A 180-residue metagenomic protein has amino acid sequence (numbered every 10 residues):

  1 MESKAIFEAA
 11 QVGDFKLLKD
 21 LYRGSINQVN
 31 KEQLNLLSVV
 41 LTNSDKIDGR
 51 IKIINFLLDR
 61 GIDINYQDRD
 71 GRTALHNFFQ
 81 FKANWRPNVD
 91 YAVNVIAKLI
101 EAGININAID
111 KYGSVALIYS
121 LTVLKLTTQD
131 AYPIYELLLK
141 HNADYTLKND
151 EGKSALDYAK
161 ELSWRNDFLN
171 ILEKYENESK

Functional and structural regions predicted by a protein language model:
M1-I6, V29-N43, Q67-N84, I109-V123 (+1 more regions): Ankyrin-repeat boundary/"N-cap" motif
M1-I6, Y132, K140-N142, D150-K153 (+1 more regions): Ankyrin-repeat-protein effector appendages
E8-G13, V39-G49, N77-A92, Y119-A131 (+1 more regions): Ankyrin repeat A-helix N-terminal signature
K19-I26, I53-D63, N94-N105, I134-D144 (+1 more regions): Ankyrin repeat domain, specifically the short helix-to-loop turn at the C-terminus of the second helix of each repeat
S25-Q28, I47, I64, W85 (+5 more regions): Alpha-solenoid repeat scaffolds
I51, I64, D68-I100, I106: Eukaryotic tandem repeat interaction scaffolds
L117, L121, K125-A143, K148: Short, positively charged, low-complexity/disordered linker segments
